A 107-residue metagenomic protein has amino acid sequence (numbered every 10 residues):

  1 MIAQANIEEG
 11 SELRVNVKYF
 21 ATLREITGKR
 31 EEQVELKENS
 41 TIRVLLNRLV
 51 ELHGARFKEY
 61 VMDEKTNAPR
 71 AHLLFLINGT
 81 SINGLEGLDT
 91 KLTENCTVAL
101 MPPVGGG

Functional and structural regions predicted by a protein language model:
M1-G106: Ubiquitin-like/PB1-type beta-grasp interaction modules and other compact soluble beta-rich domains
